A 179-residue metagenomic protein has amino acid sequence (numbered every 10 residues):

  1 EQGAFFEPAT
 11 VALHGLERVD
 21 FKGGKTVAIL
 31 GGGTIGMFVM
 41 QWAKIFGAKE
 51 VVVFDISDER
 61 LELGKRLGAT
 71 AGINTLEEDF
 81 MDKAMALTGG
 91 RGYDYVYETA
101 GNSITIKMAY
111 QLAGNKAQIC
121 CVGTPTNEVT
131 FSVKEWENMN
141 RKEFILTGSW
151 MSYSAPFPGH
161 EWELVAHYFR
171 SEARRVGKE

Functional and structural regions predicted by a protein language model:
Q2-E78, D82: Mid-domain Rossmann-like dinucleotide-binding core that forms the NAD(H)/NADP(H) cofactor-binding site
A9-A12, M81, Y93, I106 (+1 more regions): A general structural signal for well-ordered alpha-helical segments in protein cores
V19-F21, E62, R66-F144: Glycine-rich cofactor phosphate-binding loops and adjacent beta1-alpha1 units of small-molecule cofactor enzyme domains
A48-K49, G92-Y93, R175: A local structural motif
V53, C121, L146-G148: Hydrophobic residues in well-ordered beta-strands that form the structural core
S57, G101, P125-N127, M151-S154: Glycine-rich beta-alpha junction loops
M85-A86, G90, V129-R175: C-terminal substrate-binding/catalytic core of Rossmann-like NAD(P)-dependent dehydrogenases/reductases
G177-E179: Short "domain-exit" segments at the C-terminal end of structured domains
